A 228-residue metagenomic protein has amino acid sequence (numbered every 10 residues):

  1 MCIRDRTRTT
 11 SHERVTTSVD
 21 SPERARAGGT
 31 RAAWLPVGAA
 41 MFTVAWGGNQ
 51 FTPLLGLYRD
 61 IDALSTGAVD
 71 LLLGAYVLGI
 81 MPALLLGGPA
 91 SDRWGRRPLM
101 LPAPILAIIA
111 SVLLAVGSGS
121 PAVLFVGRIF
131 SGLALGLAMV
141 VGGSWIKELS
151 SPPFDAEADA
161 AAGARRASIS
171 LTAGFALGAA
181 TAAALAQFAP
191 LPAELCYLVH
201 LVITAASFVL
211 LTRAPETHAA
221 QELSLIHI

Functional and structural regions predicted by a protein language model:
M1-D5, I226-I228: Conserved small/polar residues in nucleotide/adenosyl-binding loops
T30-P53: Pair of pore-lining "gating" transmembrane helices in MFS-fold secondary transporters
L55-I80: Extracellular/periplasmic helix-loop-helix junction of adjacent transmembrane segments in MFS-like secondary
P82-L106: Conserved MFS/SLC helix-loop-helix module at the cytosolic interface between two early adjacent transmembrane helices
L106-G119: C-terminal ends and interior cores of transmembrane alpha-helices in multi-pass membrane transporters/permeases
A122-F130: Paired small-residue
I129-A167: Cytoplasmic helix-loop-helix junction between adjacent transmembrane helices in 12-TM secondary transporters
S170-L211: Helix-loop-helix hairpin linking two adjacent transmembrane segments in secondary transporters
